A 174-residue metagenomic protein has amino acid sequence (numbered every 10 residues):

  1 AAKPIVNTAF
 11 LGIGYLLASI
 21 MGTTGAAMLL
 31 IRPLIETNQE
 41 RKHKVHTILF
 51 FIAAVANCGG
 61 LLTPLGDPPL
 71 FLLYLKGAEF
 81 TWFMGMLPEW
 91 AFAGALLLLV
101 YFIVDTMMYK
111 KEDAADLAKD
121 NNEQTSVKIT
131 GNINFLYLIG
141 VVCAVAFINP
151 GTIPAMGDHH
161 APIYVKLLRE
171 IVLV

Functional and structural regions predicted by a protein language model:
A1, P88-F92, L98-V174: Hydrophobic transmembrane alpha-helices of multi-pass small-molecule transporters
A2-V6, F10, H43-T47, G77 (+6 more regions): Juxtamembrane/transmembrane-helix boundary motifs in multi-pass membrane proteins
I5-C58: Hydrophobic transmembrane alpha-helices that form the pore/transport pathway of multi-pass ion and small-solute
G25-I31, H46, F50-D67, E89-D116: Transmembrane-helix bundle segments that line or gate the permeation/cavity pathway in multi-pass membrane proteins
T37-Q39, T81, G94, M156: A short hydrophobic/aromatic micro-motif that marks alpha-helical segments and, especially, helix-coil
L62, D67-F83, V142-G157: Transmembrane helix-loop junctions at the membrane interface of multipass transporters and ion channels
